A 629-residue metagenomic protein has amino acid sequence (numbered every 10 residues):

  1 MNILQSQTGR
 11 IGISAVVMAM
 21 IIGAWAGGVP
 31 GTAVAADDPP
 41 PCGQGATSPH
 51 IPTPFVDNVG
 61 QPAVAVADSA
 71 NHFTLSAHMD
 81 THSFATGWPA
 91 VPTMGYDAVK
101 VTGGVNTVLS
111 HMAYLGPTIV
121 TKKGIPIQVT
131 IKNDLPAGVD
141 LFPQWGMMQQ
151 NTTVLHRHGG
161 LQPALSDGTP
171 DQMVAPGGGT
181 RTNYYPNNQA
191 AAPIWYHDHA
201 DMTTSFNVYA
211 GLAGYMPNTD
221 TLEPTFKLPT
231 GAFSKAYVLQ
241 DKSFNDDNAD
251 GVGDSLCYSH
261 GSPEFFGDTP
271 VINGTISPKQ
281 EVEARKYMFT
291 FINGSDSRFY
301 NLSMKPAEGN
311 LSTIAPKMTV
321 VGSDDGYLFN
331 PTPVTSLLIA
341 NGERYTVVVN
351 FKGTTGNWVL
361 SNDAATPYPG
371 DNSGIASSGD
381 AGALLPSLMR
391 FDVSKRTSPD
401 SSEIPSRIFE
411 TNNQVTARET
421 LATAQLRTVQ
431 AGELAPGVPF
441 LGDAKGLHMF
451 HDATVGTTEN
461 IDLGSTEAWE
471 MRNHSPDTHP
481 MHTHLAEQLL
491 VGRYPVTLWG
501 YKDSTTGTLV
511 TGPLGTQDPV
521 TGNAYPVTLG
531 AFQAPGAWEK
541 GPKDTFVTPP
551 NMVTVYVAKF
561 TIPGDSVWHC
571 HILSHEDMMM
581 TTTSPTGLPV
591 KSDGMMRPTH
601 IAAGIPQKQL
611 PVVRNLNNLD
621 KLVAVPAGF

Functional and structural regions predicted by a protein language model:
N2-A15: Bacterial N-terminal signal peptides that target proteins for export
S14-G27: Bacterial N-terminal signal peptides
G31-R157, L161-L165, P170-A175, T180-T182 (+8 more regions): N-terminal, post-signal-peptide metal-ligating segments of extracellular/periplasmic oxidoreductases, dominated by
L75, V129, L155, D198 (+8 more regions): Divalent metal-coordination and catalytic microenvironments
D134-G138, G146-P224, F329-V393, S475-H479 (+2 more regions): Extracellular/periplasmic metallocenter environments
Q162-G177, S243-T411: Histidine- and aromatic-rich segments of cupredoxin/plastocyanin-like copper-binding domains
P306-D325, H474-G536, L573-E576, T586-K591 (+1 more regions): Active/binding-pocket-proximal capping segment
A417-L421, R427-P495, V510-T511, G515-D518 (+3 more regions): C-terminal substrate/ligand-recognition segments
